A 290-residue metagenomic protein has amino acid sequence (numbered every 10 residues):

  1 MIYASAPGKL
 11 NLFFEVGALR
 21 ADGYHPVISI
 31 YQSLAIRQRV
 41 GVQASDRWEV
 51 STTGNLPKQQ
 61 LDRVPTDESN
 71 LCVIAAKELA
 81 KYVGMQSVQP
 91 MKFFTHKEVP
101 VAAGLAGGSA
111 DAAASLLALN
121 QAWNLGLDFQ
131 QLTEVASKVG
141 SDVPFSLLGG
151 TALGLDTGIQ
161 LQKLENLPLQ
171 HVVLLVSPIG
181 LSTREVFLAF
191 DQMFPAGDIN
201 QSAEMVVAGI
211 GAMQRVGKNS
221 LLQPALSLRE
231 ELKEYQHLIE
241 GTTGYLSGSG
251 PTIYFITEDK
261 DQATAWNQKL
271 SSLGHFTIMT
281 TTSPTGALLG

Functional and structural regions predicted by a protein language model:
M1-V101, Q121, L125-Q130, L167 (+1 more regions): ATP-binding N-lobe of GHMP and related small-molecule kinases
E49-L61, S115, S137, G209-N219: Short, basic/glycine-rich phosphate-binding loops at helix/coil junctions that contact nucleotide phosphates
T53-N55, H96, L148, S247 (+1 more regions): Conserved beta-strand termini and adjacent loop/short-helix elements that scaffold enzyme active sites in alpha/beta
C72, A103-F129, F145-L147: DPxDG-like acidic metal-binding loop motif
D128-V139, Q236-H237, T264-Q268: Short, well-structured alpha-helical segments that form the helix of a local strand-helix-strand
L148, L153-T243, I256-G290: Conserved, helical-rich catalytic subdomain that frames metal- and/or nucleotide-binding sites in enzyme alpha/beta
G250-I253: Conserved glycine-rich beta-strand-loop-beta hairpin in the small C-terminal domain of fold type I
